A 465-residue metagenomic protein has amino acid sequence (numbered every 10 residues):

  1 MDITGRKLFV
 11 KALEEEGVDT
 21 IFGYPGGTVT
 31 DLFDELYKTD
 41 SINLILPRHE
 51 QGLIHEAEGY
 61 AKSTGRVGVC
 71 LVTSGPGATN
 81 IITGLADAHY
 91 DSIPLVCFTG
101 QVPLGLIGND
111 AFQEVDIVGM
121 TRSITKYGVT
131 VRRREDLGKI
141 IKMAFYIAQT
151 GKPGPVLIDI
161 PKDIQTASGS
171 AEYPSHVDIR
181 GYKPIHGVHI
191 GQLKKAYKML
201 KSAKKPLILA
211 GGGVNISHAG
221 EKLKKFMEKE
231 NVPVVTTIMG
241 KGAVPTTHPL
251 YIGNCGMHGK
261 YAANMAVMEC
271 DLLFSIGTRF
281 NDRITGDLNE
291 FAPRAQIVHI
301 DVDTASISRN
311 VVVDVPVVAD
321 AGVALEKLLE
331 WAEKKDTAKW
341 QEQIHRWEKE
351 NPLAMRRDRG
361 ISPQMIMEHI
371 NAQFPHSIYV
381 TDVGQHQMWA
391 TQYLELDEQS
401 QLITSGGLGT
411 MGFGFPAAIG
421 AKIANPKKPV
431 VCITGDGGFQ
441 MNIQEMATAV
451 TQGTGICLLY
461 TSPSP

Functional and structural regions predicted by a protein language model:
T4-I82: N-terminal cofactor/phosphate-binding cores enriched in small/glycine residues, especially glycine-rich loops such as
R6-F9, E14, D19, L32-L36 (+2 more regions): Active-site diphosphate/adenylate-binding microenvironment
L8-V18, Y60-T64, A148-T150, L193-P206 (+3 more regions): Glycine-rich phosphate/diphosphate-binding loops that line cofactor/substrate pockets in enzymes
D19-T20, K62-T73, A78-T99, R122-S175 (+4 more regions): Structural signature of the thiamine diphosphate
K62, G212-V298, D397-K428, Q440-Q444: Glycine-rich, anion-gripping cofactor-binding loops and their flanking helix/strand elements in enzyme active sites
E135, A171, R294-Q385: Phosphate/pyrophosphate-binding active-site segments
K162-G191, K195, W340: Aromatic-enriched
Y460-P465: Conserved small/polar residues in nucleotide/adenosyl-binding loops
